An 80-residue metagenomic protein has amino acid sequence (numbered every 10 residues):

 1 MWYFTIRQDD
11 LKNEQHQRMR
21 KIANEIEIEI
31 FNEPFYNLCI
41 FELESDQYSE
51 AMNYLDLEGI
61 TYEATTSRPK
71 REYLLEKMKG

Functional and structural regions predicted by a protein language model:
M1-K12: Short glycine-/aliphatic-rich beta-strand segments at the starts of folded cytosolic domains
Y3-F4, F35-N37: A short, structure-level motif marking secondary-structure boundaries and short turns
F4-I6, A23, F41, L55 (+3 more regions): Extended hydrophobic/Leu-rich segments
K12-H16, E44, Y48: Generic alpha-helical secondary structure
H16-N24, E50-G59: Short amphipathic alpha-helices in soluble, non-transmembrane regions that often serve as interface/regulatory elements
I28-N32, L57-L75: Conserved short beta-strand edge segments in small beta-sheet-based binding/regulatory domains
Y36-S45: A generic structural motif
S45-E50, Y73-G80: Short, low-order "capping/linker" segments at domain edges
